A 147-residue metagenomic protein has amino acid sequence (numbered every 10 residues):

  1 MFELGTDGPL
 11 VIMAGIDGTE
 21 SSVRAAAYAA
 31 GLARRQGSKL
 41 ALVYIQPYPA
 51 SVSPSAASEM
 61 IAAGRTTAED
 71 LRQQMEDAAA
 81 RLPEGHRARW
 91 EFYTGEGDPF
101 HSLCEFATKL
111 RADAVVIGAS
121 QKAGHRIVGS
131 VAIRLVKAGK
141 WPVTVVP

Functional and structural regions predicted by a protein language model:
M1-D7, A80-V115, K122: Structural beta-alpha unit
F2-A56: Small/aliphatic-rich secondary-structure junction motif
V43, E91-G95, T144: General small-molecule cofactor/ligand-binding pocket signal
Y44, G118-S120, P147: Short secondary-structure boundary segments
A57-I61, K109-R111, I133-R134: Short, hinge-like loop/turn segments at secondary-structure boundaries
M60-Q73: A short acidic, glycine-rich active-site loop that binds or catalyzes chemistry on phosphate/adenosine moieties
A114-A138: Glycine-rich, Arg-bearing micro-motifs that act as flexible, cationic patches
